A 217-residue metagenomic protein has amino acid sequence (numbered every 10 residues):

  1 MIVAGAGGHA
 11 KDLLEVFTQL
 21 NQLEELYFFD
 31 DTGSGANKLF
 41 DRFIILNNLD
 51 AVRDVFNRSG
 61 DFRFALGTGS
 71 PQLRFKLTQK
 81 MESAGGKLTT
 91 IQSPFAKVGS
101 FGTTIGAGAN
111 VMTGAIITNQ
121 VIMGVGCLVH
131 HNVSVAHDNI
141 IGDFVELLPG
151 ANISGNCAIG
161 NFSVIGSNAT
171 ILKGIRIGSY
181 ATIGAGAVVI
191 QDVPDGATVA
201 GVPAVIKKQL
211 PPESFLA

Functional and structural regions predicted by a protein language model:
M1-F43, L49-F56: Hydrophobic, well-ordered beta-alpha structural blocks that scaffold small-molecule cofactor pockets
G8-H9, Q72-L73, T104, V188: Short alpha-helical
K11, E15, F75, D143 (+2 more regions): Alpha-helical elements of the RecA-like P-loop NTPase motor core of helicases
L14-V16, F40-D41, K76-K80, M123-G124 (+2 more regions): Short amphipathic alpha-helical segments
L26, F62-R63, A107, N161: Conserved acidic residues
A36-K97: Phosphate-bearing ligand-interacting subdomains that bind or position ATP/ADP/UDP/GDP/NAD(P) or nucleotide-linked
I91-A200, A204-K207: Structural signal for interior beta-strand "rungs" in well-ordered beta-sheet cores of soluble enzyme domains
